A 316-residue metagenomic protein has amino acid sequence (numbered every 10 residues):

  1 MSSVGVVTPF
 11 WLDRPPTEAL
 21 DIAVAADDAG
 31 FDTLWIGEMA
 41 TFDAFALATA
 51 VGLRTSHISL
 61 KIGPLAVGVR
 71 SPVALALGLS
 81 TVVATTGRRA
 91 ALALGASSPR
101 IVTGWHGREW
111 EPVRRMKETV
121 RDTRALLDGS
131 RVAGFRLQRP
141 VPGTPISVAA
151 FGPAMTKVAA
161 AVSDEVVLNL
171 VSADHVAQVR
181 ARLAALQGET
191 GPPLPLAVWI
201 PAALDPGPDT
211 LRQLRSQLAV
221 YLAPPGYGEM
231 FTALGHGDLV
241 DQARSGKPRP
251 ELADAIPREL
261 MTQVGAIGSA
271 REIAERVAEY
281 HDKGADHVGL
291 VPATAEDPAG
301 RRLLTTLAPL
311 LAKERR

Functional and structural regions predicted by a protein language model:
M1-R316: Active-site-adjacent structural elements that line small-molecule/cofactor binding pockets in enzymes
